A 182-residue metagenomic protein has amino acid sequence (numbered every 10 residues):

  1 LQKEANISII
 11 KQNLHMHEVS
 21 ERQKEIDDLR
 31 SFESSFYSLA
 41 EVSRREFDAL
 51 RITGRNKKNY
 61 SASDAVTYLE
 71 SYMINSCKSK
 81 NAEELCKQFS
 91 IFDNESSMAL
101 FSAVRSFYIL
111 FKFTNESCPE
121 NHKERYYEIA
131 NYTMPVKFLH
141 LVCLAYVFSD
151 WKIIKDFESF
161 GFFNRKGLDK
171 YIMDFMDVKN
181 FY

Functional and structural regions predicted by a protein language model:
L1-E4: Transmembrane alpha-helix detector for multi-pass membrane proteins
K11-Y182: Intrinsically disordered, low-complexity polar regions and short flexible loop motifs
